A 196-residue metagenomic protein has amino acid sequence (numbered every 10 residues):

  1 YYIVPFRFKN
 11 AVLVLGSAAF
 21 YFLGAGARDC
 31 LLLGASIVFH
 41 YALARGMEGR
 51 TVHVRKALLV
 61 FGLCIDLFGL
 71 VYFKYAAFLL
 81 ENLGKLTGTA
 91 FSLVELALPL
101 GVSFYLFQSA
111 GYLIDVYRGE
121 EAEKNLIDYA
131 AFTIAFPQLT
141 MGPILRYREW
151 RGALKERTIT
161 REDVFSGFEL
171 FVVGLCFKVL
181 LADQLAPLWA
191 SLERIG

Functional and structural regions predicted by a protein language model:
Y1-G196: Membrane-embedded transmembrane alpha-helical bundles that form the catalytic cores of multi-pass lipid-modifying
